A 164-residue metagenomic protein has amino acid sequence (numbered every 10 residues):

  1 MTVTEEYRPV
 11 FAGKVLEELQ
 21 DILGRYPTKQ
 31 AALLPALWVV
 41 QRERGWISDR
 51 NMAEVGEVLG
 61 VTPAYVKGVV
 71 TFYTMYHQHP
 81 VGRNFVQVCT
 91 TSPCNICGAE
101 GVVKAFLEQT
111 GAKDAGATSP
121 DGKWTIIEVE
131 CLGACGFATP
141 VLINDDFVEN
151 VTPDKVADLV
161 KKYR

Functional and structural regions predicted by a protein language model:
M1-R164: Signature of N-terminal electron-transfer/Fe-S-associated modules in redox systems
